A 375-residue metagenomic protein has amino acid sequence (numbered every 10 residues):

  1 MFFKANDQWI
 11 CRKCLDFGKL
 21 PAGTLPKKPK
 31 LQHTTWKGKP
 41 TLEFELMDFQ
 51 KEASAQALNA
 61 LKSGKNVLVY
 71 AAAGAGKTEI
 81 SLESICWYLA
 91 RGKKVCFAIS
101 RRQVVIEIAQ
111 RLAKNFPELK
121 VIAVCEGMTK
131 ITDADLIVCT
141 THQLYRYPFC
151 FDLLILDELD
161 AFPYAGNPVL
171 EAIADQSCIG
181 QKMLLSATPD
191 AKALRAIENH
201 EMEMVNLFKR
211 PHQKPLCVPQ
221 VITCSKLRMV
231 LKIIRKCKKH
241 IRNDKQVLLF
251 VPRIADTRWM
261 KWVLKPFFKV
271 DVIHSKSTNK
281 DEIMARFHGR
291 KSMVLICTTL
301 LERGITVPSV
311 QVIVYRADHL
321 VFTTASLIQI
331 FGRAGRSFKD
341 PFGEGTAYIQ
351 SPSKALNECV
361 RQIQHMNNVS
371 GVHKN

Functional and structural regions predicted by a protein language model:
M1-H33: Interdomain "pre-motor" coupling segment immediately N-terminal to P-loop NTPase/helicase cores
L42-K65: N-terminal pre-P-loop "Q-motif" helix
Y70-T78, Y88, K93-I108, C237-L264: Conserved strand-helix element at the start of the C-terminal RecA-like helicase core
I106, L119-I131, D271-T298: Conserved helicase ATPase core of P-loop NTP-dependent helicases/translocases
F149-L153, E158-V221, K232-K236: Post-DEXD/H (motif II) to motif III coupling segment of the RecA-like Helicase ATP-binding lobe
E158-A161, H288-M293, T299-P341, I349-K354: Conserved RecA-like helicase motor core of SF1/SF2 enzymes
I179-K192, F331-V360: Conserved segment of the helicase C-terminal RecA-like domain
E201-W262, K269-V270: Conserved interdomain linker/interface between the two RecA-like ATPase lobes of SF2 helicase motors
